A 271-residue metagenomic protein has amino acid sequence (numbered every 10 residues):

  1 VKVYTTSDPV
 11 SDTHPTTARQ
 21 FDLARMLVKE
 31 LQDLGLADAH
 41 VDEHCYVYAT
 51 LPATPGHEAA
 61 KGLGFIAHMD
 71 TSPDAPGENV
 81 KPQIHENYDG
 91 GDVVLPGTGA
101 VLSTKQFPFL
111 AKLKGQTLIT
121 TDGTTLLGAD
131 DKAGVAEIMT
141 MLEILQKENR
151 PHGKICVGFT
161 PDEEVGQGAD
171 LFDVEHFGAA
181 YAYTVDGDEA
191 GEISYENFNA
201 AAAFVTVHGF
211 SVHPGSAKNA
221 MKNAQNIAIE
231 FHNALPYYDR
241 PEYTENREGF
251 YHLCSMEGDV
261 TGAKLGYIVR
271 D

Functional and structural regions predicted by a protein language model:
V1-A18, I119-T120: N-terminal capping segment at the start of a domain
K2-T6, K29-L36, E143-P151, T160-E163 (+3 more regions): Generic secondary-structure signature for well-ordered alpha-helical cores
D12-A60, G64-I66, D70: A non-catalytic alpha/beta surface segment that caps or lines the substrate-entry region of metallo-dependent hydrolase
L23, D130-E137, A224-I227: Catalytic-loop motifs flanking and including active-site residues across diverse enzymes
C45-V47, A53-T54, P161-V165, G258: Short, internal active-site loops enriched in acidic
H57-K154, F159, A179: Active-site metal-coordination/substrate-binding segment of hydrolases, especially metallo-dependent peptidases
F107-L110, Q116-A129, D162-D271: Midchain, well-structured core segments that form catalytic/ion-binding scaffolds
